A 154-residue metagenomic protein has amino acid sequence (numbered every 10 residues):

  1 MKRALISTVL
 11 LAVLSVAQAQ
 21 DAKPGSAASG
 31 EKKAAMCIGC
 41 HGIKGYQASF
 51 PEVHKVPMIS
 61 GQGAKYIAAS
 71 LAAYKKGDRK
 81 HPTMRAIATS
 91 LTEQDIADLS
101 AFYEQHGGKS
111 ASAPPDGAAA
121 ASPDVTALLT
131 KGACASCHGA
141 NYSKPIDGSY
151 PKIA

Functional and structural regions predicted by a protein language model:
K2-V9: Sec-dependent signal peptide recognition, specifically the positively charged N-region followed immediately by
L10-A19: Hydrophobic h-region of N-terminal signal peptides that target proteins for export in Gram-negative bacteria
A22-Q47, P115-S143: Sequence/structural segment immediately N-terminal to covalent heme-attachment motifs in c-type and related
C37, V56, A64, I96 (+2 more regions): Disulfide-stabilized extracellular ectodomain repeats and their linkers
Q47-M58, A72-H106, A111-A119, P145-K152: Axial heme c-ligation environment in periplasmic c-type cytochrome domains
G61-G63, S70: Extracellular/lumenal glycan-associated surfaces
